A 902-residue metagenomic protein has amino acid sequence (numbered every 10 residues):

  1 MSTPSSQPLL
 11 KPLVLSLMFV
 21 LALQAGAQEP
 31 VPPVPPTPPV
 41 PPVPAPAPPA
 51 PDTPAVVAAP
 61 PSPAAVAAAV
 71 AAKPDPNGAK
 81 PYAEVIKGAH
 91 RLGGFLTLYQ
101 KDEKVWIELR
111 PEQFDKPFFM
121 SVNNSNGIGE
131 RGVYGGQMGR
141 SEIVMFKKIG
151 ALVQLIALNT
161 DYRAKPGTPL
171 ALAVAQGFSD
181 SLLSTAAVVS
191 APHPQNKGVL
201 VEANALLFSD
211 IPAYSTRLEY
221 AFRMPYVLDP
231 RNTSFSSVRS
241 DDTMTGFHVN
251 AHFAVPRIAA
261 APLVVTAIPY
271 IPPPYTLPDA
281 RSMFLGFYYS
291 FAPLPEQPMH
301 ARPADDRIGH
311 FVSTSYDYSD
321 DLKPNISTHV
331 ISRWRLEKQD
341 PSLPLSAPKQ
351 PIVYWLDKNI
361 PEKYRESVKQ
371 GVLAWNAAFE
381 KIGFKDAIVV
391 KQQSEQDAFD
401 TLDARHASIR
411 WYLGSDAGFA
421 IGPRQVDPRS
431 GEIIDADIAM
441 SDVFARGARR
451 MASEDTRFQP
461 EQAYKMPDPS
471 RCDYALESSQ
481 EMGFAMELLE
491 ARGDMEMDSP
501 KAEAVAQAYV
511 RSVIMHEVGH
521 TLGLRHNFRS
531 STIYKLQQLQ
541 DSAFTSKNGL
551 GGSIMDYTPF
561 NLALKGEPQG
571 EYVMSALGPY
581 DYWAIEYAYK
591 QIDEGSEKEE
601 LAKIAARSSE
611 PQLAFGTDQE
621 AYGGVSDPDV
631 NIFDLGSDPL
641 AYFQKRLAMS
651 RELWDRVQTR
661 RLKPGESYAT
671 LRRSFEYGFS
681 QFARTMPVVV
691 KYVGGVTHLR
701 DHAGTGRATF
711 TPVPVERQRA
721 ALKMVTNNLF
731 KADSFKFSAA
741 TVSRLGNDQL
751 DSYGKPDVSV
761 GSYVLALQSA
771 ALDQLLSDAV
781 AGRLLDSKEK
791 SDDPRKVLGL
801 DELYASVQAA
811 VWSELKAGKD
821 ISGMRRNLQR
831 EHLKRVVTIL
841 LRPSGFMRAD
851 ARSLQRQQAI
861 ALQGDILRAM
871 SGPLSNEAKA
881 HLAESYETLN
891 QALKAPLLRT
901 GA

Functional and structural regions predicted by a protein language model:
S2-V14: Bacterial N-terminal signal peptides that target proteins for export
P12-A22: Bacterial N-terminal signal peptides
A25-A27: Boundary at the C-terminal end of the N-terminal hydrophobic targeting segment
E29-V105, R110-I360, A378, I382 (+9 more regions): Auxiliary tRNA-acceptor-end handling modules of aminoacyl-tRNA synthetases
E366-L373, A377, A508, S512 (+4 more regions): Solvent-exposed, polar/charged alpha-helical surfaces in well-ordered, non-transmembrane soluble domains, broadly
L373-F384, G414, G519-H520, L524 (+2 more regions): Sec-exported extracytoplasmic/periplasmic mature domains
Q392-L413, Q507-L564: The catalytic-center signature of Zn2+-dependent metalloproteases
P500-K501, V505, S530-A902: Conserved catalytic/binding loops enriched for acidic/polar residues
